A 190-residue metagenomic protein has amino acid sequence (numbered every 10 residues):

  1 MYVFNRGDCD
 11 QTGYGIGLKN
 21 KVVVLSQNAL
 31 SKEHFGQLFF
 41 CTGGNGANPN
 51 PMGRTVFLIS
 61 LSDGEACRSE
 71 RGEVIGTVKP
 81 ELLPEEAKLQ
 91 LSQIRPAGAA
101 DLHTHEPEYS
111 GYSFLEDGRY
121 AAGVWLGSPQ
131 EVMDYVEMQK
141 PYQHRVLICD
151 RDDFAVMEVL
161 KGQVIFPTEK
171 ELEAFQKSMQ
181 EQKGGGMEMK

Functional and structural regions predicted by a protein language model:
M1-N28, G98: Mixed-charge, Lys/Arg-rich low-complexity intrinsically disordered regions
L25-G72: Basic/aromatic-rich interaction segments and small domains that mediate binding to polyanionic partners
F57-G98, T168: Intrinsically disordered, low-complexity, charged/polar segments
G72, G118-Y120, D153-E158, G162: Residue-level signal for glycine
G98-A121: Short aromatic-glycine-(Arg/Gly/Cys) micro-motifs in beta-strand/loop hairpins
L115-G118, G123-C149: A short, charged, amphipathic alpha-helix used as a generic interaction element across diverse proteins
V159-S178: A cross-kingdom feature marking charged/low-complexity
K177-K190: Non-Sec secretion/translocation targeting segments of pathogen effectors
